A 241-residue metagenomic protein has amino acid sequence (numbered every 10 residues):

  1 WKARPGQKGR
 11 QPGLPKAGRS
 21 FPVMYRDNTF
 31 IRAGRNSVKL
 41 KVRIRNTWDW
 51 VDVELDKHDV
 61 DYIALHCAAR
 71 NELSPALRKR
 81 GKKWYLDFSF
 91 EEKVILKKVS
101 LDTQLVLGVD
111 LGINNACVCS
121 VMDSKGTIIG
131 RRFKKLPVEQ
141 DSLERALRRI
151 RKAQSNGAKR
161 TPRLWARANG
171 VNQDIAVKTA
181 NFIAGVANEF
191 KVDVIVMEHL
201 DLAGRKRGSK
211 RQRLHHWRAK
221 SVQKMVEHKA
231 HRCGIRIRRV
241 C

Functional and structural regions predicted by a protein language model:
W1-R80: Acidic carboxylate diad motif detector
K82-C241: Positively charged, helix-rich recognition surfaces that bind polyanionic ligands
